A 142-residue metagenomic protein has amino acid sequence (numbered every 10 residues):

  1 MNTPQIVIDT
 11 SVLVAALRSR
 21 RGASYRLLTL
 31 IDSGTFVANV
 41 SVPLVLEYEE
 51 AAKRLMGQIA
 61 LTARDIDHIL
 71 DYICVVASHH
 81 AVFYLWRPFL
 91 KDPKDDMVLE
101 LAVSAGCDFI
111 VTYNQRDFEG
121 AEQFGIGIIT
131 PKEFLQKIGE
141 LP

Functional and structural regions predicted by a protein language model:
M1-V40: Short, well-structured N-terminal submotif of metal-dependent ribonuclease cores
T10, V42-P43, Y113-Q115: Short secondary-structure boundary segments
L13-V14, E47, D117-E119: Short, active-site-adjacent cap segments at secondary-structure transitions
L17-R18, A52, E122, G139: Short, flexible helix/strand-to-coil boundary loops that buttress conserved ligand/catalytic motifs in alpha/beta
L27-L28, L70, V98-L99: Short amphipathic alpha-helical segments and helix-helix/interface helices
L30-L85: PIN-domain endoribonuclease scaffold, especially VapC-family toxins
V75-I110, Q115: Active-site neighborhoods of divalent-metal-dependent phosphate/nucleic-acid chemistry enzymes
F89, V103-F109, Q115-P142: Acidic, PIN/NYN-like endoribonuclease modules and their adjacent C-terminal/linker elements
